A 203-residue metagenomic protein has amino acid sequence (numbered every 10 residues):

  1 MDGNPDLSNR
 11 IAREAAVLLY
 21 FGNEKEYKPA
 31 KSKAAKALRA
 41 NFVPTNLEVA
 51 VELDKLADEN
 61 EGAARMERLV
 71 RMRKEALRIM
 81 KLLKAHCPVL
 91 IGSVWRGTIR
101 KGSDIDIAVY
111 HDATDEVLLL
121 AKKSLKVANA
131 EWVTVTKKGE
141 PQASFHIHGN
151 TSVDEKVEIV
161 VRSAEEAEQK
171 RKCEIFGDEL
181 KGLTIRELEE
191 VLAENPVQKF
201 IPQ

Functional and structural regions predicted by a protein language model:
D2-E24, K28-G102, H111-Q203: Catalytic core of pol beta-like nucleotidyltransferases
